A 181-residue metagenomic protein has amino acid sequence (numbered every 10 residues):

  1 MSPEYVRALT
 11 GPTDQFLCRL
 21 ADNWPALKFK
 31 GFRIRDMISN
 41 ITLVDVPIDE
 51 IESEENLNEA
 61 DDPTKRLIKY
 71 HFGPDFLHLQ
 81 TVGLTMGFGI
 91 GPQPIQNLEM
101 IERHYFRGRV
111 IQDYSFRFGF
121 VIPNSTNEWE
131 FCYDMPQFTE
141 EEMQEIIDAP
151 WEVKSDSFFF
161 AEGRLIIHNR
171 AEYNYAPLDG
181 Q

Functional and structural regions predicted by a protein language model:
M1-I122, I146-D156, F160-Q181: N-terminal onset of structured domains
F88, C132-E145: Short, hydrophobic beta-strand segments
S125-F131: Short strand-edge motifs at loop-to-beta-strand transitions and within beta-strands of extracellular beta-rich domains
